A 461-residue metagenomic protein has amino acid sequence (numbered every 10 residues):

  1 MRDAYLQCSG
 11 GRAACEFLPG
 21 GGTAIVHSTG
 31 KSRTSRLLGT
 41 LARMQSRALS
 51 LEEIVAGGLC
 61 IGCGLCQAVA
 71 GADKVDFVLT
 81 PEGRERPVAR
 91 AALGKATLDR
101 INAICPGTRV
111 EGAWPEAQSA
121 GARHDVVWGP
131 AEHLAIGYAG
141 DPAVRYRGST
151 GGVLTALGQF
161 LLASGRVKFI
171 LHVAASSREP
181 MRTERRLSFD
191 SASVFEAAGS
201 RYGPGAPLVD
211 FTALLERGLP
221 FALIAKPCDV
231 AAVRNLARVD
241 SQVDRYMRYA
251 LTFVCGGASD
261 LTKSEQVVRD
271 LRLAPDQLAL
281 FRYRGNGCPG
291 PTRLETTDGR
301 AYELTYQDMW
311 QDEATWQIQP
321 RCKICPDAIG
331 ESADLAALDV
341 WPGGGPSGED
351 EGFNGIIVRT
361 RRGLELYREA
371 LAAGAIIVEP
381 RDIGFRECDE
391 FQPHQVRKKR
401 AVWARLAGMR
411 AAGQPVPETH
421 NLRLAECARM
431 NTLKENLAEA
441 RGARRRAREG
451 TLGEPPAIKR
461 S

Functional and structural regions predicted by a protein language model:
C8, V26-S28: Short terminal hydrophobic/aromatic SLiMs and anchors at protein ends
L41-G62, V75-D99, Y306-W310: Ferredoxin-like iron-sulfur electron-transfer modules
I61, L65-V88, L98-G121, L335: Iron-sulfur cluster-binding cysteine motifs and their immediate structural context in ferredoxin-like electron-transfer
R100, I104-L154: Entry/capping segment at the start of metal-dependent catalytic domains with acidic active-site entry clusters
V167-K168, P275-S461: Long, compositionally biased charged/polar accessory segments in the mid-to-C-terminal portions of proteins
R182-A206: Glycine-rich phosphate-binding "P-loop"
V239-T252: A short alpha->loop->secondary-structure connector
V254-Q266: Short, conserved secondary-structure transition motifs
